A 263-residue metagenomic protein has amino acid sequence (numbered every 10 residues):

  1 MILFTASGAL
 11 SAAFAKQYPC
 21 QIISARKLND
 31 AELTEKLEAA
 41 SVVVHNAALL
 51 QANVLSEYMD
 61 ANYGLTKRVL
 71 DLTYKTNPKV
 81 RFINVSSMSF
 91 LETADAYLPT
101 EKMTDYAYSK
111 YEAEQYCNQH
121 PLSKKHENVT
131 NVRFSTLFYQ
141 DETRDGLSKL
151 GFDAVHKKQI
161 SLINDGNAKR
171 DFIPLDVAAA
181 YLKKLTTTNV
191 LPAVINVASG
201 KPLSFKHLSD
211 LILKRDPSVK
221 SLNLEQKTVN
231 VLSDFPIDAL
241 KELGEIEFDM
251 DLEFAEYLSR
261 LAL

Functional and structural regions predicted by a protein language model:
M1-P19: N-terminal Rossmann NAD(P)H-binding glycine-rich loop of SDR-like oxidoreductase domains
F4, N46-A47, F82-M88, V132-F134: SDR active-site strand-loop-helix element
D30-Y63, R68, F90: NAD(P)H-binding glycine-rich loop region in Rossmannoid oxidoreductase-like domains and their noncatalytic homologs
L49-L50, S87-D95, S135-F138: Active-site segment of SDR-like NAD(P)-dependent oxidoreductases
E57-R68, T100, T104, Y108-Y111 (+1 more regions): Glycine-rich NAD(P)-binding loop of the Rossmann-fold in SDR/ketoreductase-type enzymes
R68-D105: Conserved Rossmann-fold NAD(P)-dependent oxidoreductase catalytic core, especially the SDR/UDP-sugar
N118-K169, L175: NAD(P)-dependent short-chain dehydrogenase/reductase
I163-D165, D171-L263: C-terminal substrate-binding subdomain of Rossmann-fold SDR/epimerase-dehydratase oxidoreductases
